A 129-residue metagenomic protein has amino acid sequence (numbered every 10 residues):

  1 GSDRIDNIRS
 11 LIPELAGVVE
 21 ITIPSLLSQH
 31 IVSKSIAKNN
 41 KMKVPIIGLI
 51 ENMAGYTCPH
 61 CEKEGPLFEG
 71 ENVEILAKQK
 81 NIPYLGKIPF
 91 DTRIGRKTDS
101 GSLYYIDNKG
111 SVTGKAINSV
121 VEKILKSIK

Functional and structural regions predicted by a protein language model:
G1-D6, Q29-I31: Short glycine/serine/threonine-rich phosphate/pyrophosphate-binding segments that cradle anionic phosphate groups
S2, S25, M53-A54: Glycine-rich beta-alpha junction loops
I5-L26: Inter-motif core of Ras-like GTPase G domains
S25-I31, P66-L67: Active-site glycine- and acidic-residue-rich loops that bind and position anionic ligands or nucleotide-like cofactors
I36-K129: C-terminal lobe/tail of nucleotide-utilizing enzymes
